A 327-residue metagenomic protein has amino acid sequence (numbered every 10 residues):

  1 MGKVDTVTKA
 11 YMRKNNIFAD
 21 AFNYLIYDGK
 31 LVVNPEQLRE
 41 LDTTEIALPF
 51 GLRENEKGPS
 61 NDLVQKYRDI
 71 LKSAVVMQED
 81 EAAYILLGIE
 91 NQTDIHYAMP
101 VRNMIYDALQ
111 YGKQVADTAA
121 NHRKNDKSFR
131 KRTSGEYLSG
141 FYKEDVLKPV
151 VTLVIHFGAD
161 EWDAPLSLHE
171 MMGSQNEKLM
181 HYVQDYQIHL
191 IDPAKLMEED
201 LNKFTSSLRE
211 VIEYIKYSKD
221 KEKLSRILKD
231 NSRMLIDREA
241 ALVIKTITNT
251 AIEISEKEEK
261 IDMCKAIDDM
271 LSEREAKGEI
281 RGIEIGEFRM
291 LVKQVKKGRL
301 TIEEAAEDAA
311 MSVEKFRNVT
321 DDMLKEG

Functional and structural regions predicted by a protein language model:
M1-G327: Elongated, amphipathic alpha-helical interaction scaffolds
